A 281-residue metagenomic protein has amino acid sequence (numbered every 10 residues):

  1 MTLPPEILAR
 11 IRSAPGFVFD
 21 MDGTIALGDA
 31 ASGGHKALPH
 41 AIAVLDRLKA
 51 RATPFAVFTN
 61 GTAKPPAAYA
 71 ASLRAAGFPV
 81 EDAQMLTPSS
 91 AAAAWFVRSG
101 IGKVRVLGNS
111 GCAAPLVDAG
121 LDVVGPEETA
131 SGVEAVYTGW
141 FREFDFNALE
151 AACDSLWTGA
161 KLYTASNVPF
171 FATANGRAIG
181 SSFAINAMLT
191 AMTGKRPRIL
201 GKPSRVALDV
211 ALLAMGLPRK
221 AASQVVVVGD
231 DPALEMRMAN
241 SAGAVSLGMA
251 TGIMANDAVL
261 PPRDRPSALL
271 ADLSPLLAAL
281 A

Functional and structural regions predicted by a protein language model:
T2-T53, A67-A83, A93-A281: Asp-based, Mg2+/Mn2+-dependent phosphohydrolase catalytic module
P54-F58: Short glycine-rich or small-residue beta-strand-to-loop segments that form or flank ligand, phosphate, metal/Fe-S
G61: Conserved phosphate/oxyanion-binding catalytic-loop motifs
K64: Active-site environment of divalent metal-dependent phosphoester hydrolases
